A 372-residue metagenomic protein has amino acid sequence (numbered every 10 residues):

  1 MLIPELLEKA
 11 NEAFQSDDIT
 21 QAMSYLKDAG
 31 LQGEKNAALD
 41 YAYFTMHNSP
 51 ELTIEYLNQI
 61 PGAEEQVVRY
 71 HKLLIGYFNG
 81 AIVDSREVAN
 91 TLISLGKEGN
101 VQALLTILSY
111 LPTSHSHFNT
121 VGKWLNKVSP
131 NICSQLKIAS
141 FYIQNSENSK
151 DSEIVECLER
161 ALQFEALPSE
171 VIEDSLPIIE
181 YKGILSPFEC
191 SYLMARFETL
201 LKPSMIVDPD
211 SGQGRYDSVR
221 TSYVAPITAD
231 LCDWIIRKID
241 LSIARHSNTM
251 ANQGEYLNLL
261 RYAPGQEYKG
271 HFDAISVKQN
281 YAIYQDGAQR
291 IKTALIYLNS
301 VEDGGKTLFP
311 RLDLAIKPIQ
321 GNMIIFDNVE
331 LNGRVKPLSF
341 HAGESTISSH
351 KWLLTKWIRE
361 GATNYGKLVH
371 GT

Functional and structural regions predicted by a protein language model:
P4, N36-A38, V67, Q102 (+1 more regions): Start-of-helix register in tetratricopeptide repeats
A10-N11, Q15-D17, A22, K27-L31 (+6 more regions): Fe(II)/2-oxoglutarate oxygenase catalytic core
T53: ATP/Mg2+ or Mg2+-diphosphate-binding catalytic cores that bind nucleotide phosphates or diphosphates via glycine-rich
